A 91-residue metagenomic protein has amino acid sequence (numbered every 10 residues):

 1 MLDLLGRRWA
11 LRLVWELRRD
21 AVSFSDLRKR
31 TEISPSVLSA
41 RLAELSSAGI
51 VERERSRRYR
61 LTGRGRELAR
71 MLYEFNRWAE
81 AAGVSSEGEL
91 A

Functional and structural regions predicted by a protein language model:
M1-V37, R60-R66, E89: N-terminal helix-turn-helix DNA-binding core of bacterial DNA-binding proteins
D26, E44-R60: Beta-hairpin "wing" of winged helix-turn-helix
E32, A48, R53, E89-A91: Hydrophobic transmembrane alpha-helix bundles
R41: Residues within the DNA-recognition helix of helix-turn-helix
E54-F75: Basic, amphipathic "hinge/linker" alpha-helix immediately C-terminal to the N-terminal HTH DNA-binding motif
A69-A91: Amphipathic alpha-helical dimerization/coiled-coil segments that flank or bridge DNA-binding/regulatory modules
